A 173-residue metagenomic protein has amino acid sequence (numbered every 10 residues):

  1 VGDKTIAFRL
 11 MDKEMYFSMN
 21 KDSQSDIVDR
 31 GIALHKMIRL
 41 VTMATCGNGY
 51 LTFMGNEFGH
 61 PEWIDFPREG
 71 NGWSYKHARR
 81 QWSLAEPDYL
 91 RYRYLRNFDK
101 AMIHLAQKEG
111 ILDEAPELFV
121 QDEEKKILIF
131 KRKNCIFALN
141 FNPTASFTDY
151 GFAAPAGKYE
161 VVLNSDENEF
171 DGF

Functional and structural regions predicted by a protein language model:
V1-G31, M37-I38, T42: Noncatalytic carbohydrate-binding groove/subsite architecture in carbohydrate-active enzymes
I27-K36, V41-T52, N56-F173: Carbohydrate-interacting/catalytic domains
